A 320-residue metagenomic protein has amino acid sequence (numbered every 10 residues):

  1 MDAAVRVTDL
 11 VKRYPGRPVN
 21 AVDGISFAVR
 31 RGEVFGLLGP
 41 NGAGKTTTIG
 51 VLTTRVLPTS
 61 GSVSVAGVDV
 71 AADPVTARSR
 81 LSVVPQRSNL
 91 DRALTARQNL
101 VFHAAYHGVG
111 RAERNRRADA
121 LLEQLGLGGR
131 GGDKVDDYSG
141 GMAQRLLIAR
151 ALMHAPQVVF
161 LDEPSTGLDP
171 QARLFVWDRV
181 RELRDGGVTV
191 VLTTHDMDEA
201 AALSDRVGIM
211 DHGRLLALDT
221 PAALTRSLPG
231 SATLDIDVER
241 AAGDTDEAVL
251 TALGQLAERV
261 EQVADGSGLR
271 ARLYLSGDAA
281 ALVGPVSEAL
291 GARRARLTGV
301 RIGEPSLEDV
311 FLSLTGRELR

Functional and structural regions predicted by a protein language model:
M1-A4, V11-G24, R31, P74: A short, flexible loop at the N-terminus of ABC-type nucleotide-binding domains that lies
P40-G44: Walker A (P-loop) phosphate-binding loop of ABC-type ATPase nucleotide-binding domains
V101, A105, A112-R130: Conserved ABC ATPase "signature" region
A155: Conserved catalytic motifs of ABC-family nucleotide-binding domains
V159-D162: Catalytic Walker B motif of ABC-type/P-loop ATPase nucleotide-binding domains
D178-S276: ABC transporter nucleotide-binding domain
